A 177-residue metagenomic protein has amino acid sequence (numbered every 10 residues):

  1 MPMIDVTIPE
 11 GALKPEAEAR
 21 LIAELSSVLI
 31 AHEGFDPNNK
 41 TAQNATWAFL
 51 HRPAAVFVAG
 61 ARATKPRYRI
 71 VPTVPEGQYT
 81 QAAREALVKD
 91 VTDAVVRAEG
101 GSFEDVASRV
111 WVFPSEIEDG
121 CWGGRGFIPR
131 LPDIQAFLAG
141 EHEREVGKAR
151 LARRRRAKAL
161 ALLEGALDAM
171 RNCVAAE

Functional and structural regions predicted by a protein language model:
M1-E177: A domain-level signal for the structural core that forms small-molecule/cofactor-binding pockets and catalytic centers
